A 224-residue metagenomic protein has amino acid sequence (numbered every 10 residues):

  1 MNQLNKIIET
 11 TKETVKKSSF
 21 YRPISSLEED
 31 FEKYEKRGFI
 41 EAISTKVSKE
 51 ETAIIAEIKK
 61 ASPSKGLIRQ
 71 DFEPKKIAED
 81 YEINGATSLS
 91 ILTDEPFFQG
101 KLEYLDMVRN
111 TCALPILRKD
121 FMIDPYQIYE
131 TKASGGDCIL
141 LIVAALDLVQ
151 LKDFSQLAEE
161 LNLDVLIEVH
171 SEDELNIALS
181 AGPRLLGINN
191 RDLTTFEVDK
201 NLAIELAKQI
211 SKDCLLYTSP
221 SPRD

Functional and structural regions predicted by a protein language model:
M1-L105, N110-L114, I123, L163-G182 (+2 more regions): Conserved N-terminal beta1-alpha1 strand-loop-helix module at the mouth
K46, E82, S88, K132 (+3 more regions): Generic alpha-helical hydrophobic packing signal
A53-I54, L186, L216: Generic beta-sheet signal
L102-L117, F154-L163, I204-C214: Alpha-helix-loop-beta-strand connector modules within alpha/beta enzyme cores
R118-D120, S219: Short beta-strand elements of ligand-binding domains
I123-E197: Conserved anion-binding
Y217-D224: Conserved small/polar residues in nucleotide/adenosyl-binding loops
